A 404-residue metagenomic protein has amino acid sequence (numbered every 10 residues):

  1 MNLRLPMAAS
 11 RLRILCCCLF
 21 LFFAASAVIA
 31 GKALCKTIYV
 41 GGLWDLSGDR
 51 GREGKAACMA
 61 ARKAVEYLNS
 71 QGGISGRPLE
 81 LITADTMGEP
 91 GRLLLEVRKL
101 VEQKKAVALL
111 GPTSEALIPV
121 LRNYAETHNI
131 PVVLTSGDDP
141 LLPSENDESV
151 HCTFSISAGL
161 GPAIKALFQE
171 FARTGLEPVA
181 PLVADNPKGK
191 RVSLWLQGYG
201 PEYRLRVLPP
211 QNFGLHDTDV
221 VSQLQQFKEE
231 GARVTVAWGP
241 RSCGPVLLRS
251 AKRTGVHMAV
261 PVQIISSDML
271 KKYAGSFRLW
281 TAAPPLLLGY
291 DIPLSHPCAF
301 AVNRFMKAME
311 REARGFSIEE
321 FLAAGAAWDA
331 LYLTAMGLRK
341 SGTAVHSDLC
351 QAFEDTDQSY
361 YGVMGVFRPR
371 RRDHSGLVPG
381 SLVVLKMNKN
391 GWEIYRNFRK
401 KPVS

Functional and structural regions predicted by a protein language model:
N2-C16: Bacterial N-terminal signal peptides that target proteins for export
C18-F23, V28-S404: Extracytosolic ligand-binding ectodomains
